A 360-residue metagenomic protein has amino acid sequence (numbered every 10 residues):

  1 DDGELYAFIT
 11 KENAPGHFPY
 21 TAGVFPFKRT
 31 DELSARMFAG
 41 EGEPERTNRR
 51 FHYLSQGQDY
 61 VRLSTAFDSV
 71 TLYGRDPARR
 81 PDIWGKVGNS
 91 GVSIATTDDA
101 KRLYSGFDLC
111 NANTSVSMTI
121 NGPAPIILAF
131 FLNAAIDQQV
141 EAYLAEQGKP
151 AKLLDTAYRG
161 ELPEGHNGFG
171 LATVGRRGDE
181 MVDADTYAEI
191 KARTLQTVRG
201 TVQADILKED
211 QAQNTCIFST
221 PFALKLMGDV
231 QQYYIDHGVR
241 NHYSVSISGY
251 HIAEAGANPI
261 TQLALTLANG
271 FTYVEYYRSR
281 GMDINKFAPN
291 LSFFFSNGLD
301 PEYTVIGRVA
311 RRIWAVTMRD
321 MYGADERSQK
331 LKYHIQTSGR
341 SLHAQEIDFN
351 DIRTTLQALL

Functional and structural regions predicted by a protein language model:
D1-I306, M321, Q329-Q336: Catalytic alpha/beta active-site cores
A129, R312-I313: A generic alpha-helix surface/boundary motif
G307-A310, M318: Long hydrophobic segments that form regular secondary structure
A315, S338-N350: Flexible, glycine/threonine-enriched loop-and-boundary segments that flank and lead into catalytic domains of large
I347-L360: Catalytic-core region of carbohydrate-active enzymes that cleave or remodel glycosidic bonds
